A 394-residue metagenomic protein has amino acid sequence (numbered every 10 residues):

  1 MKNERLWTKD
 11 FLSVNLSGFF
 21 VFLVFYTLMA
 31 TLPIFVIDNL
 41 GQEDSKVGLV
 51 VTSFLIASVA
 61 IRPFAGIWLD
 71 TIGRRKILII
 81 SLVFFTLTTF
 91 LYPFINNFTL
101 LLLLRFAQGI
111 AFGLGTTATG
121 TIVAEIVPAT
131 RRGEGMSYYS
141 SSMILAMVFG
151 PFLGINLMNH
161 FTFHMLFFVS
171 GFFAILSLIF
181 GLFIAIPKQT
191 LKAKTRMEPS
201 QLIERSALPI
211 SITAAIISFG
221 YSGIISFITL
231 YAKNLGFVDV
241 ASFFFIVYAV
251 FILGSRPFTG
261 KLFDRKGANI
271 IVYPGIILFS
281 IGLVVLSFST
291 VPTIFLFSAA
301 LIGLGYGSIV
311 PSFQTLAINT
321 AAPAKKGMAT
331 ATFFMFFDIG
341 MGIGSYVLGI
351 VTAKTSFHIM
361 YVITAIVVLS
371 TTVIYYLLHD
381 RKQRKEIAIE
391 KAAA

Functional and structural regions predicted by a protein language model:
K9-L40, V47, Y221-Y231: Helix-loop boundary and gating motifs at the non-cytosolic
G41, G73, F94-L100, G267 (+1 more regions): Helix-breaking motifs and short loop linkers at transmembrane-helix boundaries and internal kinks in secondary membrane
L55-P63, M147-V148, A249-P257, M341-G342: Residue-level signature of mid-helix packing/kink "hotspots" within the transmembrane helices of 12-pass Major
A60-N96: Conserved MFS/SLC helix-loop-helix module at the cytosolic interface between two early adjacent transmembrane helices
K76-F90, G171, I270-V284: Structural signature of the two symmetry-related core transmembrane helices
T99-A107, G282, T293-L301: Paired small-residue
L104-S142, T315: Cytoplasmic helix-loop-helix junction between adjacent transmembrane helices in 12-TM secondary transporters
G171-T190, I374-H379: C-terminal membrane-cytosol helix-exit motif in multi-pass small-molecule transporters
